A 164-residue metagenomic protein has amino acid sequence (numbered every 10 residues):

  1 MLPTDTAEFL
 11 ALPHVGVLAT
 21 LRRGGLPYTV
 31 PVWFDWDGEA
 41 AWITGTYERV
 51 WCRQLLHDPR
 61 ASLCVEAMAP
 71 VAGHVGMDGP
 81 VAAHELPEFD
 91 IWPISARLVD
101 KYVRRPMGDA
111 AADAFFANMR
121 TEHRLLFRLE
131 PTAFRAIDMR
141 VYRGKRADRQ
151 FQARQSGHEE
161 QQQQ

Functional and structural regions predicted by a protein language model:
M1-V17: Short, basic/aromatic recognition patches
P3-T4, E48-R49, D113: Structural motif corresponding to alpha-helix initiation and N-cap regions
T6-A7, C52, S95, F116: Short amphipathic alpha-helical segments and helix-helix/interface helices
F9-L12, V71, H123: A short, polar/charged loop/turn motif at coil->beta-strand junctions and beta-hairpin connectors
P13-Y47, R53, A61-A67, H74-G76: Short beta-strand segments
D58: Acidic-histidine catalytic/liganding microenvironments
E66-M68, P131-T132: Short secondary-structure boundary segments
G73-Q164: Charged, gly/pro-rich active-site loop segments
